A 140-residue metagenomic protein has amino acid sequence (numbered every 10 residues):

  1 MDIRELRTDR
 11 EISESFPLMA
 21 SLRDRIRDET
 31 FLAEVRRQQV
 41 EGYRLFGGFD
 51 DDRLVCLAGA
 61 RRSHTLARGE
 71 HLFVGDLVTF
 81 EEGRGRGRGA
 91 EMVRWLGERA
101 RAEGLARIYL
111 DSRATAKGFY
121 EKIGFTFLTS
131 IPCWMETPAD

Functional and structural regions predicted by a protein language model:
M1-T30: Short amphipathic alpha-helix that is part of the acyltransferase structural core
R36-G47, F73: A short helix-loop-beta-strand connector motif used in the catalytic cores of GNAT acetyltransferases and, in some
G47, R53-R62, F73, V78: Conserved beta-strand in the GNAT
S63-V74, R84, L128: A conserved beta-turn-beta hairpin within the catalytic core of GNAT-like acetyltransferases that forms part
G83-W95: Conserved acetyl-CoA pyrophosphate-binding loop and the N-cap/start of the following alpha-helix in GNAT-like
A100-S112: Conserved GNAT acetyl-CoA-binding A-motif
D111, E121, T126-D140: Conserved catalytic-core motifs of GNAT/GCN5-like acyltransferases
